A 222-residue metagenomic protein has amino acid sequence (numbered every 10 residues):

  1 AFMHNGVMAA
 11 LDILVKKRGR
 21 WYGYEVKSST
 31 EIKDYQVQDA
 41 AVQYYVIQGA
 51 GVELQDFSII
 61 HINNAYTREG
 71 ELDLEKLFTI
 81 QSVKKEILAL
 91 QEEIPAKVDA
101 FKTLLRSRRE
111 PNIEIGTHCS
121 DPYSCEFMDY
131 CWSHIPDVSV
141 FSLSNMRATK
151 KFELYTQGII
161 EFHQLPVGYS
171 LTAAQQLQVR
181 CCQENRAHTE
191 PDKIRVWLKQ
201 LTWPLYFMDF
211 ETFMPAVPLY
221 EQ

Functional and structural regions predicted by a protein language model:
A1-R18, A216-Q222: Active-site metal-binding core of divalent-cation-utilizing nuclease and nuclease-like domains
A9-I32, Y45, D209-T212: Conserved catalytic cores of phosphodiester-cleaving nucleases, focusing on short active-site segments
K16-R20, H134, T156: Short acidic-glycine loop/turn motifs at beta-strand connectors
E31-D34, G49-F127, H134: Metal-dependent nuclease catalytic regions and adjoining charged, substrate-binding loops involved in nucleic-acid end
E31-I32, Y66-T67, F162, T172 (+1 more regions): Flexible loop/turn segments at secondary-structure boundaries
Q38-V46: Short amphipathic alpha-helical face segments that pack within enzyme cores and frequently flank/anchor catalytic
V138-V179: Helix-hairpin-helix
Q175-Q222: A contiguous, basic/glycine-rich beta-loop/short-helix subdomain that forms a polymer-engagement track
